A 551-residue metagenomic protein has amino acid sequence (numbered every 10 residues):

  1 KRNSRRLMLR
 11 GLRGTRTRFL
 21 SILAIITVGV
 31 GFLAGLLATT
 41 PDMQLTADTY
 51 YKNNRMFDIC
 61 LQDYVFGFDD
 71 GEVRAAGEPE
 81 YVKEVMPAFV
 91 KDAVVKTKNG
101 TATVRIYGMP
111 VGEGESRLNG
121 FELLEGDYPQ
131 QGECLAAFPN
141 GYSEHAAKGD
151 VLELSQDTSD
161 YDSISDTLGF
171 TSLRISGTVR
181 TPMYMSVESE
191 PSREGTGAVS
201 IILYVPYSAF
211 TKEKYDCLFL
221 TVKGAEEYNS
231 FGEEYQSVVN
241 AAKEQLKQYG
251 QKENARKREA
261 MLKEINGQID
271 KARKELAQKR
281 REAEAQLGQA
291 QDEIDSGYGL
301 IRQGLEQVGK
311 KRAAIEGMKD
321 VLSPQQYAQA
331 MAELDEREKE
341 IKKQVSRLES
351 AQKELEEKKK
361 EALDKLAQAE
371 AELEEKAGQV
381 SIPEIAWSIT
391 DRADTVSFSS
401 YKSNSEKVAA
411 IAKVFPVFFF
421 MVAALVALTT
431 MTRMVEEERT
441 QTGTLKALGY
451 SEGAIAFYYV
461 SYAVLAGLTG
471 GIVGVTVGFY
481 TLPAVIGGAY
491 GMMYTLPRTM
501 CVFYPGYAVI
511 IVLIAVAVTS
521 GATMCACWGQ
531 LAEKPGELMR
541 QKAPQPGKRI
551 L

Functional and structural regions predicted by a protein language model:
R2-I22, I26-M421, E452-G453, M492: Membrane transport/envelope proteins' first extracytoplasmic loop
L7, R13-T17, L425-V464: Interfacial "coupling" helices/loops that link adjacent transmembrane helices in transporter permeases
G11-T15, T499-Y504: Helix-boundary and loop/linker segments of multi-pass membrane transporters
L23, V414-V417, S461, L465 (+2 more regions): Hydrophobic residues within alpha-helical transmembrane segments of multi-pass solute transporters/permease subunits
T40, Q44, D48, T523-G536: Juxtamembrane/interface segments at transmembrane-helix termini
Y401-L428, Y458, Y462, F503-A508: Membrane-entry segments of alpha-helical transmembrane domains in multi-pass membrane proteins
L428-R433, E438-T440, V464-L496, P505-A532: Small-residue-rich transmembrane alpha-helices
C527, A532-L551: Alpha-helical transmembrane segments of integral membrane proteins
